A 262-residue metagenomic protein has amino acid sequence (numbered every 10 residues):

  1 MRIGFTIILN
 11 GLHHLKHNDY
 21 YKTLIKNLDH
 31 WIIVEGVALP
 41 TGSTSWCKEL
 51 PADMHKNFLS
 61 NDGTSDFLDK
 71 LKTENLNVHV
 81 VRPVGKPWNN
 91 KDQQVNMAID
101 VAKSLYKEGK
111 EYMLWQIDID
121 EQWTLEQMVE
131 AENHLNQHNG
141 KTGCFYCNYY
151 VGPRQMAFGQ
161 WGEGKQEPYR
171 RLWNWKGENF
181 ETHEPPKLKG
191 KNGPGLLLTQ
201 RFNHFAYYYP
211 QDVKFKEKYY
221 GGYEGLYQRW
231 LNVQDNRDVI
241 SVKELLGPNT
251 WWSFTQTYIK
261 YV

Functional and structural regions predicted by a protein language model:
R2-G4, H30: Cell-envelope/extracellular polymer assembly enzymes that use nucleotide-activated donors
F5-I7, V34, F205: Short hydrophobic segments within beta-strands
N10-H13, L39, D120-T124, Y150: Short acidic, S/G/P-rich loop/turn micro-motifs used as interaction or catalytic elements
G11-I33, L39-C47: Short, well-formed alpha-helical segments that are part of the catalytic scaffolds of diverse glycosyltransferases
G36-Y112: Active-site-proximal specificity loops/subdomain of glycosyltransferases
W88-D100, Y106, E121-V262: Catalytic-site signature of metal-activated, phosphate-bearing donor transferases, centered on the GT-A/GT-A-like
